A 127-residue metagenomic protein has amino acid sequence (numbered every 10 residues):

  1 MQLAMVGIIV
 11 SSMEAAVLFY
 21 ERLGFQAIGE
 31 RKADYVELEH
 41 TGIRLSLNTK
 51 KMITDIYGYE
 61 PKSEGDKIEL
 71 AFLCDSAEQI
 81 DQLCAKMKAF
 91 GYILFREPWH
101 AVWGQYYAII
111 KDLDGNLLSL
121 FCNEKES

Functional and structural regions predicted by a protein language model:
M1-L3, Q26-A77, D81-K111, C122-S127: Vicinal oxygen chelate
I8-S11, S76-A77: Short, surface-exposed ligand-recognition loops at beta-strand->loop->(often short) alpha-helix junctions that present
V10-M13, V102-W103: Conserved beta-strand-loop-alpha-helix junction that forms the acyl-donor binding cleft
A15-A16, Q79: Short phosphate-engaging motifs
A16-E21, M87, G115: Conserved active-site tyrosine of GNAT-family acetyltransferases
